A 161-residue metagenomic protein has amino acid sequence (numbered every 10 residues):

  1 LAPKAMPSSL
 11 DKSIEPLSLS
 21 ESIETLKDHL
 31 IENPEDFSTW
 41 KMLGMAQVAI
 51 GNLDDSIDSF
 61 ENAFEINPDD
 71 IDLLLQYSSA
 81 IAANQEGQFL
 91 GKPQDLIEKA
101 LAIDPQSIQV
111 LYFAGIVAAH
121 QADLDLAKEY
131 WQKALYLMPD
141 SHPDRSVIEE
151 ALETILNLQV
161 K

Functional and structural regions predicted by a protein language model:
L1-T25: Long, contiguous interaction/recruitment modules in multidomain scaffold/adaptor proteins
P7-K12, F37, M42-A49, D54-D104: Alpha-helical adaptor scaffolds
T25-D28, N62, K99, K133: The canonical alpha-helical register within tetratricopeptide repeats
A49, A83-E86, H120, T154-L158: Register position in tetratricopeptide repeats
A100, D104-A122, L126-A134: Soluble extracytoplasmic domains of inner/organellar membrane proteins
L126-K161: Terminal, low-structured helical/coil segments at or just beyond the last alpha-helical repeat
